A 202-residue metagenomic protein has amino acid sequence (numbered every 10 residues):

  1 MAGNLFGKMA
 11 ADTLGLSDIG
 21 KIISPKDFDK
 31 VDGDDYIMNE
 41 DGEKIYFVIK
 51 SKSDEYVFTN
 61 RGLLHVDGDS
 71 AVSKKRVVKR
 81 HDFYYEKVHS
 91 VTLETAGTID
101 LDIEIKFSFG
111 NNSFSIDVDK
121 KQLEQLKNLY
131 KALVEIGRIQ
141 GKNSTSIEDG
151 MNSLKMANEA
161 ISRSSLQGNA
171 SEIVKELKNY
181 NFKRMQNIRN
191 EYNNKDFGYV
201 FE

Functional and structural regions predicted by a protein language model:
A2-K75, R163, A170, V174 (+1 more regions): N-terminal recruitment modules of adaptor/scaffold proteins
A2-K8, I22-I23, F28, S73-E202: Acidic, Ser/Thr- and proline-rich intrinsically disordered linker/docking segments of eukaryotic scaffolds
